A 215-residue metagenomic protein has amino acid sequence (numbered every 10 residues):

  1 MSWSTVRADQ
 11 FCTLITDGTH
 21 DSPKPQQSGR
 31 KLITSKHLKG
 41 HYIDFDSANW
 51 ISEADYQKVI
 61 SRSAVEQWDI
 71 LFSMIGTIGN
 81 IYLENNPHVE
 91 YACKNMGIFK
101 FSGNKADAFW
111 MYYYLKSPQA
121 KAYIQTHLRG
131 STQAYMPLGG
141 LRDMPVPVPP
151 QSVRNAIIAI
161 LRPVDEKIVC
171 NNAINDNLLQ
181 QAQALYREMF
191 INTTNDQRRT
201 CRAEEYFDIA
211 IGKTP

Functional and structural regions predicted by a protein language model:
M1-G18, D143-T214: Non-catalytic DNA-recognition/assembly elements of restriction-modification systems
M1-S4, K31, V89-E90, Y113 (+2 more regions): Residues that recognize and position ribonucleotide moieties
S2, M74, V89-G97, R129-I158: A short glycine-rich beta-alpha junction/loop motif
T5-K24, K36-Q67, E204-P215: Sequence-specific dsDNA recognition surfaces
G29, S47, C93-N95: A generic structural signal for short beta-strands and their flanking turns/coil linkers
T34-S35, E53-K116: A short beta-sheet element
A108-G140: Short, positively charged
